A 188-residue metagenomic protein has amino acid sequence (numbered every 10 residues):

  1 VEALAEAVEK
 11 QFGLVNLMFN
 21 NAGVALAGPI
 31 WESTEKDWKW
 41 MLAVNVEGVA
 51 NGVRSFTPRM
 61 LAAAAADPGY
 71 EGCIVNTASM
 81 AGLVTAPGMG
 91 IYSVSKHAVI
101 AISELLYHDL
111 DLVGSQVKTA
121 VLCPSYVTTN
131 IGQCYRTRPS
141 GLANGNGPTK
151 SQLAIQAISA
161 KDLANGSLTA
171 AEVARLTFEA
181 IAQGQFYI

Functional and structural regions predicted by a protein language model:
V1-G13: Conserved amphipathic alpha-helix within the SDR
Q11-F12, G28, S55-Y70: A short helix-coil junction within the Rossmann-fold of NAD(P)-dependent oxidoreductases
P29-I30, D37-W40: Substrate-binding pocket helix/loop in short-chain dehydrogenase/reductase
W31, V84-G90: Active-site loop immediately N-terminal to the catalytic Tyr-X3-Lys motif of short-chain dehydrogenase/reductase
V53, S95: Active-site helix of classical SDR
S79: Residue(s) in the substrate-gating loop at a strand-loop-helix junction that position the organic substrate next
D111-I188: SDR active-site lid
